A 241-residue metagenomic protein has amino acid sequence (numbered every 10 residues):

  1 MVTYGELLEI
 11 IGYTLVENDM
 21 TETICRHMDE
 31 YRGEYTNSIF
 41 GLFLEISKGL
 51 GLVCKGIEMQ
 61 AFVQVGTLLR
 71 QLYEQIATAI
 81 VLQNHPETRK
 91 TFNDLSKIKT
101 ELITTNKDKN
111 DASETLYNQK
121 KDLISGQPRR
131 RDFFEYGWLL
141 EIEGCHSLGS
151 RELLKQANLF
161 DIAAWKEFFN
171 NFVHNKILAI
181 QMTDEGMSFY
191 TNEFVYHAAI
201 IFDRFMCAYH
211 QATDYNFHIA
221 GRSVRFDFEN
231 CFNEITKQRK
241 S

Functional and structural regions predicted by a protein language model:
M1-S241: A cross-kingdom marker of C-terminal helix-rich interaction/assembly modules
